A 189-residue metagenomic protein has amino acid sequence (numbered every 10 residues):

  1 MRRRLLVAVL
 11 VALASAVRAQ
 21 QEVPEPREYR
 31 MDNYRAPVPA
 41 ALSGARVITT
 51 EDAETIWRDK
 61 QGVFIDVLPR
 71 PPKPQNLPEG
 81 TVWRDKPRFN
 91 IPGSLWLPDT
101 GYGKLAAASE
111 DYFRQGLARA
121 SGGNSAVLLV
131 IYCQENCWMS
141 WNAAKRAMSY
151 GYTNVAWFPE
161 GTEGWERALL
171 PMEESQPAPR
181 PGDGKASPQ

Functional and structural regions predicted by a protein language model:
M1-L6: Bacterial N-terminal signal peptides that target proteins for export
V7-A14: Bacterial N-terminal signal peptides
V17-E51, I56-D59, Q75-V130, E135-Q189: Rhodanese-like catalytic fold shared by cysteine-dependent sulfurtransferases and DSP/PTP-type phosphatases
A53, V63-L68: Short hydrophobic beta-strand that contains or immediately precedes a catalytic carboxylate
V67-P71, N76: Surface-exposed acidic loop/strand-edge motifs in secreted or periplasmic proteins that form small linear binding
